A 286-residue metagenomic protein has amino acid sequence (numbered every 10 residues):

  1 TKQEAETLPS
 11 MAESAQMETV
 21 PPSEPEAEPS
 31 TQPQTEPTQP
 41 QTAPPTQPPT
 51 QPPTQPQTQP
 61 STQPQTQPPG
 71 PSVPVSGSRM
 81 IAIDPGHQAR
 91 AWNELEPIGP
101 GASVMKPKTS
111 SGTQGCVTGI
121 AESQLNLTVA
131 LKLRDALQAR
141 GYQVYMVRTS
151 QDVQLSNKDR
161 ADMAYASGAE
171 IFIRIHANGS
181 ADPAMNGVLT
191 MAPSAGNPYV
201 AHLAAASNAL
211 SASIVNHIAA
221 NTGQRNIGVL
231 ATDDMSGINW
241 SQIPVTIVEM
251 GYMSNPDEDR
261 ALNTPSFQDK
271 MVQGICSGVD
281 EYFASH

Functional and structural regions predicted by a protein language model:
T1-R79: N-terminal, intrinsically disordered, polar/charged segments of Gram-positive cell-envelope systems that serve as
P68-A161: Active-site histidine-acidic residue metal-binding/catalytic motifs, centered on HxH/HExxH-like signatures
H87-R90, E122, T149-Q154, A177-D182 (+4 more regions): Solvent-exposed loop/turn segments at secondary-structure junctions within structured extracellular/periplasmic domains
E96-V117, S180-N208, S213: A short, glycine/acidic-enriched catalytic loop
I120-T128, Q151-K158, A201-A209, L262-K270: Soluble non-cytosolic domains of exported or imported proteins
N157-E170, M235-S241: Mature extracellular/periplasmic domains of secretome proteins
R174-D182, M191-A192, N226-H286: Active-site-adjacent mobile loop/cap segments within catalytic or ligand-binding domains
L203-A231: Active-site-adjacent substrate-binding region of metalloamidase/peptidase-like peptide-processing proteins
